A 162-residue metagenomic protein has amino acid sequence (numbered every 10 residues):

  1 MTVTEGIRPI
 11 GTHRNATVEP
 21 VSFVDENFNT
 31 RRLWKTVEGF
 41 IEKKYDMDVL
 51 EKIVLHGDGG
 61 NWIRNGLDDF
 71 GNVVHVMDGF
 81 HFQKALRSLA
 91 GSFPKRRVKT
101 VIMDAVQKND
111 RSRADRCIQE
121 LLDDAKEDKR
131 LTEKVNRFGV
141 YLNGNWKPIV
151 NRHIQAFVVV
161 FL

Functional and structural regions predicted by a protein language model:
M1-L162: Catalytic center-proximal scaffold of phosphoryl-transfer enzymes
